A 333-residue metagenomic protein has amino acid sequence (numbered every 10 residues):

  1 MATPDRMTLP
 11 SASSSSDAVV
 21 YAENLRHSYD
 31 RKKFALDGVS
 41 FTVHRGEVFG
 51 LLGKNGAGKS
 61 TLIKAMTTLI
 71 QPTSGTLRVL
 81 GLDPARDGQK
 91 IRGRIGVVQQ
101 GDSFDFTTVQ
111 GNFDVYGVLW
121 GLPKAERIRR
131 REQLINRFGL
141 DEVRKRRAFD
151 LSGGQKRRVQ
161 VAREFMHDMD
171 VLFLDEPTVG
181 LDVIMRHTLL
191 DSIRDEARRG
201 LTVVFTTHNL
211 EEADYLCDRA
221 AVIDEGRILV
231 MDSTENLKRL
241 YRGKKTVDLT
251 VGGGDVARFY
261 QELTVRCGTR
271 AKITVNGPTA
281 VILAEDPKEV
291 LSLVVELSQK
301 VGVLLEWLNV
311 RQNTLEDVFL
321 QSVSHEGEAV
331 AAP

Functional and structural regions predicted by a protein language model:
M1-S16: Pre-NBD coupling/linker segments of ABC/ABC-like ATPases
A2-R6, D286-P333: C-terminal coupling/interaction segments
D17-V20, H27-D224, V230: ABC transporter nucleotide-binding domains
Y21, G96, G121, G139 (+4 more regions): A generic structural signal for secondary-structure junctions that act as hinges or helix/strand caps at the edges
G38, N236, T314: Amphipathic alpha-helical recognition patches that constitute DNA-binding helices
T108, P123, S233, D255 (+1 more regions): Short loop/turn segments at beta->alpha junctions
L190-L283: ABC transporter nucleotide-binding domain
